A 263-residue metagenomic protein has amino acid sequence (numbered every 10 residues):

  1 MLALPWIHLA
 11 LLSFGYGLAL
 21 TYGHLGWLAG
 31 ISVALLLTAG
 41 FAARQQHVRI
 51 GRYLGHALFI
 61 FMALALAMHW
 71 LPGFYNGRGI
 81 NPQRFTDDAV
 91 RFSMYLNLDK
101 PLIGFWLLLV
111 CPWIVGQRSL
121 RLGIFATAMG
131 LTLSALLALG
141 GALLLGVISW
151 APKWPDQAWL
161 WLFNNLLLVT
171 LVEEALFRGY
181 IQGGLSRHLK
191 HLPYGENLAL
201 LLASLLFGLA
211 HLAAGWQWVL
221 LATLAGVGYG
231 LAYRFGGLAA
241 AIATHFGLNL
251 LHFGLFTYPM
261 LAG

Functional and structural regions predicted by a protein language model:
M1-S119, F253, T257-G263: N-terminal, membrane-interfacial amphipathic/helix-forming hydrophobic leader that caps and precedes the first
R49-G55, L122-A128, G195: Membrane-interfacial entry segments at the cytosolic side of transmembrane helices
F74-V169, R187: Juxtamembrane helix-loop-helix connectors linking adjacent transmembrane helices in multi-pass membrane enzymes
T132, L136-G263: Transmembrane helix-loop-helix hairpins at the membrane interface of multi-pass integral membrane proteins
